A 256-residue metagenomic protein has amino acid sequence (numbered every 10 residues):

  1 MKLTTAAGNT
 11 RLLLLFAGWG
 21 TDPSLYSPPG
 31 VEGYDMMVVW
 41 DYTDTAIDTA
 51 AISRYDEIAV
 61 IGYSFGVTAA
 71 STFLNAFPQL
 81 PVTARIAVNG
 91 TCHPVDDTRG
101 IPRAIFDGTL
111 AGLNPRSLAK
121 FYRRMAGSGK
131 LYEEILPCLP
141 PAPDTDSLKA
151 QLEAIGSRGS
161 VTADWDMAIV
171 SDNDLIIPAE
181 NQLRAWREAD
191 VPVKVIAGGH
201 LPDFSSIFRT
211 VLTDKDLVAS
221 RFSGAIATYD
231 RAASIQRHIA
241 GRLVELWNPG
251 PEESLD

Functional and structural regions predicted by a protein language model:
M1-I47: Conserved HGGG/HGGXW glycine-rich cap/lid loop of the alpha/beta-hydrolase fold
G62-A70: Gly/Ala-rich beta-loop-alpha elbow adjacent to hydrolase catalytic centers
A76-G112, P141, L148-G156: Flexible "cap/lid" loop of the alpha/beta hydrolase fold
T98, N114-I155: Conserved alpha/beta-hydrolase catalytic His-Asp/Glu region
A168-V170, D174: Short beta-strand/loop motif that positions the catalytic acidic residue of the alpha/beta-hydrolase fold
L175-R184: Conserved alpha/beta-hydrolase "acid-adjacent" motif
I176, V193-L212: Catalytic histidine-centered segment of alpha/beta-hydrolase-like enzymes
S234-E253: Conserved alpha-helix/loop element of class I SAM-dependent methyltransferases that forms part of the SAM/SAH-binding
